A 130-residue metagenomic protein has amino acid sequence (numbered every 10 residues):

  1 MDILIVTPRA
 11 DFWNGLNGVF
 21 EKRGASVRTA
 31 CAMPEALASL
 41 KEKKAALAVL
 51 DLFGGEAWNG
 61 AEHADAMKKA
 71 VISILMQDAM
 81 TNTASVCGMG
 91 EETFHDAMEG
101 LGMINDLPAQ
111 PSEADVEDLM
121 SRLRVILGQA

Functional and structural regions predicted by a protein language model:
A10-T29: Two-component/phosphorelay signaling modules centered on CheY-like receiver
G18-F20, S39, A97: Alpha-helical interaction/dimerization surfaces of two-component signaling modules
C31-L47, G55-E56: Acidic, metal-coordinating helix/loop segments flanking the phosphotransfer/catalytic sites of two-component signaling
K41-K43, S73-T81, L101: Conserved phosphotransfer cores of two-component systems
V49-Q77, E91-T93: Conserved phosphotransfer microenvironments
E62, N82-P108: Alpha4 helix (beta4-alpha4-beta5 surface) of REC/receiver domains from two-component response regulators
T93, P111-L127: C-terminal output helix
